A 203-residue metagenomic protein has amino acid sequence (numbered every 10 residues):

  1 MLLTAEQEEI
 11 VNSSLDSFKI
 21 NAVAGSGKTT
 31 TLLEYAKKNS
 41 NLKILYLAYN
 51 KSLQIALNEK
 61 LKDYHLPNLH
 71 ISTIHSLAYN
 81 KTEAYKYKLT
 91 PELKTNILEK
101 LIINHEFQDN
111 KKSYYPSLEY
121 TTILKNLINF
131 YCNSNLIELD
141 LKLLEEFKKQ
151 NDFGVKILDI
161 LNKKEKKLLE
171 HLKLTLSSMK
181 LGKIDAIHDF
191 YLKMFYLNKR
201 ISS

Functional and structural regions predicted by a protein language model:
M1-I20, T31, K111-S203: Accessory N-terminal region flanking or inserted into the helicase ATPase core in nucleic-acid motor proteins
M1-K88: P-loop NTPase Walker
H65, E83-K86, I102, E106 (+1 more regions): Glycine-centered secondary-structure boundary/capping sites
L66, K88-E92, R200-S203: Short, charged low-complexity intrinsically disordered segments located at boundaries of structured domains
A78, K88-L118: Conserved phosphoryl-transfer catalytic core
